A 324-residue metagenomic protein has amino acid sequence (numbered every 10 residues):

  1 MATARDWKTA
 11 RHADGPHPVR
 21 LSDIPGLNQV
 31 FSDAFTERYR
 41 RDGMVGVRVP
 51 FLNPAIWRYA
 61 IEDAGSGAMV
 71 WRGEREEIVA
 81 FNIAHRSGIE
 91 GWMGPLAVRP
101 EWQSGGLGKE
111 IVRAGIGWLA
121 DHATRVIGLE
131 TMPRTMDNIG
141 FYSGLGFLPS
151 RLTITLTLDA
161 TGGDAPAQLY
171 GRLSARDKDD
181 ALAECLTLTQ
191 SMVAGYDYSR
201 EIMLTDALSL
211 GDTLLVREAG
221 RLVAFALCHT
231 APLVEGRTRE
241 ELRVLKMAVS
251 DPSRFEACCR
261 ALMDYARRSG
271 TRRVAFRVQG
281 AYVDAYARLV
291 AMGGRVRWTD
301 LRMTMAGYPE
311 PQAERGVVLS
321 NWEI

Functional and structural regions predicted by a protein language model:
M1-S22, D159-K178: Conserved N-terminal entry element of GNAT/NAT acetyltransferase domains
T3-W7, Q29-I83, V193-L215: Active-site rim helix/loop that mediates acceptor-substrate recognition in acyltransferases
L27, T124, G144-R243: Amide-forming acyltransferase catalytic core, primarily the GNAT-like/NAT-type and related acyltransferase folds
A68-V70, E76-H85, W92-A97, L215 (+2 more regions): Conserved beta-strand in the GNAT
I89-E101, R237-D251: Conserved acetyl-CoA binding element of GNAT-fold acetyltransferases
M93, L119-R134, R268-Q279: Conserved GNAT acetyl-CoA-binding A-motif
P95-V98, S104-D121, G140-G144, P252-Y265: Conserved acetyl-CoA-binding loop-helix of GNAT-fold acetyltransferases
G105, K109, D121-V126, P133-L152 (+1 more regions): Conserved active-site alpha-helix within GNAT-family acetyltransferase domains
